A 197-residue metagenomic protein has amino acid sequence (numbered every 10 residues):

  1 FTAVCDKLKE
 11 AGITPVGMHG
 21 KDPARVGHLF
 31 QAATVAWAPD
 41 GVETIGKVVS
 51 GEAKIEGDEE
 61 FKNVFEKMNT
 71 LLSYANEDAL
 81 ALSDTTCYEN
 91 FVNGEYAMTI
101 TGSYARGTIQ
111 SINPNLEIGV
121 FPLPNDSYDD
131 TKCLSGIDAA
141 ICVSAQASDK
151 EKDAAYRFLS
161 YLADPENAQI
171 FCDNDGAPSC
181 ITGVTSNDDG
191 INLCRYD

Functional and structural regions predicted by a protein language model:
F1, P23-G27, F61-F65, A155: A structural signal for well-ordered alpha-helical scaffolds and beta->alpha junctions
T2-K9, F65-L72, Y88, V92 (+2 more regions): Non-transmembrane alpha-helical segments in soluble domains of secreted/periplasmic/extracellular proteins
T2-S50, Y96: Extracytoplasmic/periplasmic solute-binding protein
C5-K7, K47-L80: Glycine-centered hinge/linker elements that transmit conformational signals in sensory and ligand-binding systems
P15-H19, A79-L82, I170-N174: Surface-exposed patches in mature extracellular/periplasmic domains of secreted proteins
K21, L123, N174-G176: An acidic- and aromatic-residue-enriched active-site/binding cleft used to recognize and process polar
L29, A33-A36, E66-E151: Extracytoplasmic/periplasmic substrate-binding proteins
N93, Y104-T108, A139-D197: Mature extracytoplasmic/periplasmic domains
